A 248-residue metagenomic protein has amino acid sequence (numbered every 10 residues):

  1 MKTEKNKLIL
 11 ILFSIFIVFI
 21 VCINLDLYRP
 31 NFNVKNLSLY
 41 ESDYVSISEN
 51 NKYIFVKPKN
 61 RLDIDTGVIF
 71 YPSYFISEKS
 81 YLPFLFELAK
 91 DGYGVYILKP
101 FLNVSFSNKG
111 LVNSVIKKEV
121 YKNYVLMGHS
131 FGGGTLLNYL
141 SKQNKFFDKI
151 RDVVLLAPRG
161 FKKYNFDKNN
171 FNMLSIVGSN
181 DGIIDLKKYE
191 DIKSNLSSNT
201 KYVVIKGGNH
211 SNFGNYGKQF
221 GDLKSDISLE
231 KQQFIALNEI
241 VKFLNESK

Functional and structural regions predicted by a protein language model:
M1-V45: N-terminal membrane-anchoring alpha-helices
I64-S73: Short beta-strand element of the alpha/beta-hydrolase
L85-F106: Conserved alpha/beta-hydrolase
L98-P100, V153-K162, G178-D181: Active-site nucleophile loop of the alpha/beta-hydrolase fold
L126-M127, V153: Conserved alpha/beta-hydrolase fold motif
M127-L136: Gly/Ala-rich beta-loop-alpha elbow adjacent to hydrolase catalytic centers
N169, S175-V177: Short beta-strand/loop motif that positions the catalytic acidic residue of the alpha/beta-hydrolase fold
V177-K231: Active-site-adjacent alpha-helix of alpha/beta-hydrolase-fold enzymes
